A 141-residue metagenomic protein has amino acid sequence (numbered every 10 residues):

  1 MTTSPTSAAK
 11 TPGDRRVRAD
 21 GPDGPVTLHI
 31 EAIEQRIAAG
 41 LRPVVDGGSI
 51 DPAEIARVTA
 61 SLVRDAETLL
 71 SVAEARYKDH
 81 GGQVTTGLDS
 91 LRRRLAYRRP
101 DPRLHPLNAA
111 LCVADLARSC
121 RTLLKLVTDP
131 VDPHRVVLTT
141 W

Functional and structural regions predicted by a protein language model:
T2-A19, E54-D79: Long, acidic, intrinsically disordered low-complexity segments
T2-E31, R121-W141: Short, charged, intrinsically disordered terminal tails
V17-H29, D46-S61, Q83, D101-D115: Non-transmembrane, amphipathic alpha-helical segments
L28-L41, V45: Hydrophobic transmembrane helix segments
A32, R36, R57, S61-T68 (+2 more regions): Charged, amphipathic alpha-helical oligomerization/scaffolding segments
G40-D51, A73-H80, R98-H105, V127-H134: Secondary-structure edge/capping motif, primarily at the C-terminal ends of alpha-helices and the immediately following
V63-C112: Amphipathic protein-protein interaction modules
R92-W141: Amphipathic alpha-helical binding modules
